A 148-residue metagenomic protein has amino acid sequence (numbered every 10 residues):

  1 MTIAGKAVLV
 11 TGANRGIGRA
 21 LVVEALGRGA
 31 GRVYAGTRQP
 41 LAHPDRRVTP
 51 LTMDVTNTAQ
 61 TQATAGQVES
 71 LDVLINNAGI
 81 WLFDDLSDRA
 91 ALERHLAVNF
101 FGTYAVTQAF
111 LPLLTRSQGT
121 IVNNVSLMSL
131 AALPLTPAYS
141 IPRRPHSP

Functional and structural regions predicted by a protein language model:
N14, V22-V23: N-terminal Rossmann NAD(P)H-binding glycine-rich loop of SDR-like oxidoreductase domains
D45-A59: Rossmann-fold cofactor-recognition segment
T56-E69: Conserved Rossmann-fold cofactor-binding substructure of NAD(P)-dependent oxidoreductases
A78-F83: Conserved NAD(P)H cofactor-binding loop of Rossmann-fold oxidoreductase domains
D85-L96: Short alpha-helical oligomerization interface
T107, P142-P145: Active-site helix of classical SDR
S126: Residue(s) in the substrate-gating loop at a strand-loop-helix junction that position the organic substrate next
